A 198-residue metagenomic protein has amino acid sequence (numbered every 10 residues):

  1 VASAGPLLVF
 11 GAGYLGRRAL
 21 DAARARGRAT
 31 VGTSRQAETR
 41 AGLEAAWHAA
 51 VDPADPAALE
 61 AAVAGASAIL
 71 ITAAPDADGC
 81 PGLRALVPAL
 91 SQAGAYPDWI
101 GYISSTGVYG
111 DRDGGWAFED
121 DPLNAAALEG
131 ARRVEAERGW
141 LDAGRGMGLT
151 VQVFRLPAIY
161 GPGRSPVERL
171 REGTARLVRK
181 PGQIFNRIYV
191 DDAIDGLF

Functional and structural regions predicted by a protein language model:
P6-G11: Conserved N-terminal Rossmann-fold NAD(P)-binding element of oxidoreductases
G16-R17: N-terminal Rossmann-fold NAD(P) dinucleotide-binding loop
V31-A37, P53-A54: N-terminal Rossmann-fold cofactor-binding loop
A46-A66: Conserved Rossmann-fold cofactor-binding substructure of NAD(P)-dependent oxidoreductases
A62-I103, E135-R138: NAD(P)-cofactor binding segment of oxidoreductase domains
V87-L128: Conserved Rossmann-fold NAD(P)-dependent oxidoreductase catalytic core, especially the SDR/UDP-sugar
D113-V153, V178: Catalytic helix-loop patch of NAD(P)-dependent Rossmann-fold dehydrogenases
L141-F185, V190: NAD(P)-dependent short-chain dehydrogenase/reductase
